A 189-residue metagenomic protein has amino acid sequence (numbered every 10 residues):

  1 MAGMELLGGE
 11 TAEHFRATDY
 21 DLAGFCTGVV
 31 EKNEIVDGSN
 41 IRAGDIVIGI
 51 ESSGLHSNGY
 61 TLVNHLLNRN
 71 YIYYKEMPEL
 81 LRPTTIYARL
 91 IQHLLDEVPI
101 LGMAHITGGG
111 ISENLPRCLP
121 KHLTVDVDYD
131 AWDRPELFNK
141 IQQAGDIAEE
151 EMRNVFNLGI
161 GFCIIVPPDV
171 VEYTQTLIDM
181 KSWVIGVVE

Functional and structural regions predicted by a protein language model:
M1-E5, F15-Y20, R69-L81, T85-E189: Glycine-/charge-enriched secondary-structure boundary and capping motifs
M1-Y60, V187: Glycine-rich anion-binding loops of enzyme active sites
Y60-Y71: Short, compositionally biased
